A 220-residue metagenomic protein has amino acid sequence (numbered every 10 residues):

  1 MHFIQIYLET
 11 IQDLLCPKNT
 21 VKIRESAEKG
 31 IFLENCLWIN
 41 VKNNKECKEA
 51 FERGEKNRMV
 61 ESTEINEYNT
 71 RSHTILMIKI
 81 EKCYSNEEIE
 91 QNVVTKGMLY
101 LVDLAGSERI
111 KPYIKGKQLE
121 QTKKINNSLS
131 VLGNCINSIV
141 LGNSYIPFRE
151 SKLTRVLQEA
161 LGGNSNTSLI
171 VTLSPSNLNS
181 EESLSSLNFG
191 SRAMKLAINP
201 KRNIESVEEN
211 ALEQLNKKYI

Functional and structural regions predicted by a protein language model:
M1-S165, T172-P175, P200-Y219: P-loop NTPase "switch/coupling" elements that transmit nucleotide state to mechanical/effector output
N127, E182-S185: Residues within well-formed alpha-helices
C135-I139, S186-A193: Conserved AAA+ ATPase "sensor/coupling" helix adjacent to the nucleotide-binding pocket
S165-P175, L184-L187, S191: Extended, charged alpha-helical "arm/stalk" segments used for dimerization and assembly in large NTPase-driven machines
S180-E181, N199: SF2 helicase/translocase ATPase core recognition
K195-A197: Short hydrophobic alpha-helical runs that function as membrane-insertion/retention elements
